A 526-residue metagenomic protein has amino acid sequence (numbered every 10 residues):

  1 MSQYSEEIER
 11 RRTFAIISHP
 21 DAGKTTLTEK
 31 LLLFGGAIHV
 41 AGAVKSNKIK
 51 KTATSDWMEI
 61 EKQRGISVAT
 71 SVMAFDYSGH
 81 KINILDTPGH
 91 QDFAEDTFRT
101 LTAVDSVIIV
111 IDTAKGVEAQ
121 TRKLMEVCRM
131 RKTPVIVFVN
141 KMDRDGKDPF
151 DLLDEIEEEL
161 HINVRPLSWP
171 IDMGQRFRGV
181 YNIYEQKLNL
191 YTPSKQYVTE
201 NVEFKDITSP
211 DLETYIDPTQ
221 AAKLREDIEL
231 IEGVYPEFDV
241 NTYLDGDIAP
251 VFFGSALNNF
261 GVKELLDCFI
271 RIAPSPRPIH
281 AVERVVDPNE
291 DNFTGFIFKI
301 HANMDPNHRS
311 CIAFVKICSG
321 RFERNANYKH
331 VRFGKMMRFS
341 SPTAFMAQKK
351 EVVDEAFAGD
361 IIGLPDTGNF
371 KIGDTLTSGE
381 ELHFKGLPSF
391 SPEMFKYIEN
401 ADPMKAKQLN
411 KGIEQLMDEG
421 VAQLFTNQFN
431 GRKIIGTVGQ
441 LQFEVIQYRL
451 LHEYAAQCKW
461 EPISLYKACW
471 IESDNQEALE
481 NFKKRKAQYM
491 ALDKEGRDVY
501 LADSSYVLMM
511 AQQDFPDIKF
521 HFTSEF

Functional and structural regions predicted by a protein language model:
M1-F526: Structural and coupling elements of P-loop NTPases
